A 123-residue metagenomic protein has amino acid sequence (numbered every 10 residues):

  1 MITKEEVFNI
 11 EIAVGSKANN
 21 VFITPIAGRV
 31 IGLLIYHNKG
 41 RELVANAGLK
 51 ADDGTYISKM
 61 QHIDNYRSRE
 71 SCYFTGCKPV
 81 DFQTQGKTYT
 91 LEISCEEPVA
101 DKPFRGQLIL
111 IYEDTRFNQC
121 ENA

Functional and structural regions predicted by a protein language model:
M1-A123: Beta-strand-centric surfaces of beta-sandwich/beta-rich domains
